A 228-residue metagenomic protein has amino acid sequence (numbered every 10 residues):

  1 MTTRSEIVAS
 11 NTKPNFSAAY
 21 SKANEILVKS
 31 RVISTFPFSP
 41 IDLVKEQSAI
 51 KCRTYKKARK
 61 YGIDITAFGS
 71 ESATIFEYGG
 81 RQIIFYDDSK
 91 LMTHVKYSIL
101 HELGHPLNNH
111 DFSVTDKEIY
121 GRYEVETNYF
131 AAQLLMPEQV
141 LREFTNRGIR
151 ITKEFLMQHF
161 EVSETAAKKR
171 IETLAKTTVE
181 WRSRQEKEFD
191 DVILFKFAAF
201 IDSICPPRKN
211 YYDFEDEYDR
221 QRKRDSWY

Functional and structural regions predicted by a protein language model:
M1-Y228: Active-site hotspot residues in diverse enzymes, especially metal/ion-binding acidic/histidine motifs
